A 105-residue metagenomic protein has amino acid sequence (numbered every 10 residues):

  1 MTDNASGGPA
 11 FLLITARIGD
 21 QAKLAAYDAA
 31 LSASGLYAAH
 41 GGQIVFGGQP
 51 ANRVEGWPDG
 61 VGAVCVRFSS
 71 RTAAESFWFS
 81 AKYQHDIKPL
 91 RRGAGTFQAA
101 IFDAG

Functional and structural regions predicted by a protein language model:
M1-G62, S69-A73, F102-G105: Short S/T/G/P-rich N-terminal loop/turn motif that feeds into the first structured element of a domain
S34-G35, K82-K88: A common structural junction motif
V61-A63, T96-F97: Short hydrophobic/aromatic beta-strand or adjacent loop that forms the aromatic wall/cage of a ligand/substrate-binding
A73-A74, Y83: A generic structural signal for short hydrophobic patches within well-formed alpha-helices
K88-G105: C-terminal end-helix/capping segment
